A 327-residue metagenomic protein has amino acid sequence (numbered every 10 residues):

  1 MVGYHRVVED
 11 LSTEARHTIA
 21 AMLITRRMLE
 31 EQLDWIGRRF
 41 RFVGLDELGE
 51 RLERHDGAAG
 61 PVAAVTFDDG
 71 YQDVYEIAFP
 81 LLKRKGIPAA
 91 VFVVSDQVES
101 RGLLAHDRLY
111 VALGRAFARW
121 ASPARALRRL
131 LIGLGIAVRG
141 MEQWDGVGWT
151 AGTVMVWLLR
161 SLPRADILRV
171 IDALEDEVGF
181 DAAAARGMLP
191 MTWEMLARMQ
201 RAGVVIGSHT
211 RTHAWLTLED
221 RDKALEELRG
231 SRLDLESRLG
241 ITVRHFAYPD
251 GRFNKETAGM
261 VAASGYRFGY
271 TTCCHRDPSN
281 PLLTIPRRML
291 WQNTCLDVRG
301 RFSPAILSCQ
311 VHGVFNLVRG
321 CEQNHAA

Functional and structural regions predicted by a protein language model:
M1-T66, D73-Y75, R101-A121, R169 (+2 more regions): C-terminal active-site subregion of NodB/CE4 polysaccharide deacetylases
G3, G102-A202: Extended, charge-rich helix/loop segments that form flexible, surface "patches" used to engage negatively charged
H5, H209, H213: Histidine-centered divalent metal-coordination motifs
G37, L81-K85, M191-S208: Acidic (Asp/Glu)-rich catalytic clusters
T66-F67, G207: Generic enzyme active-site microenvironment
Y71-Q72, T212: Short, glycine/acidic-enriched loop or turn micro-motifs at the edges of active sites
I77-S95: A short alpha/beta connector and helix-capping loop motif
